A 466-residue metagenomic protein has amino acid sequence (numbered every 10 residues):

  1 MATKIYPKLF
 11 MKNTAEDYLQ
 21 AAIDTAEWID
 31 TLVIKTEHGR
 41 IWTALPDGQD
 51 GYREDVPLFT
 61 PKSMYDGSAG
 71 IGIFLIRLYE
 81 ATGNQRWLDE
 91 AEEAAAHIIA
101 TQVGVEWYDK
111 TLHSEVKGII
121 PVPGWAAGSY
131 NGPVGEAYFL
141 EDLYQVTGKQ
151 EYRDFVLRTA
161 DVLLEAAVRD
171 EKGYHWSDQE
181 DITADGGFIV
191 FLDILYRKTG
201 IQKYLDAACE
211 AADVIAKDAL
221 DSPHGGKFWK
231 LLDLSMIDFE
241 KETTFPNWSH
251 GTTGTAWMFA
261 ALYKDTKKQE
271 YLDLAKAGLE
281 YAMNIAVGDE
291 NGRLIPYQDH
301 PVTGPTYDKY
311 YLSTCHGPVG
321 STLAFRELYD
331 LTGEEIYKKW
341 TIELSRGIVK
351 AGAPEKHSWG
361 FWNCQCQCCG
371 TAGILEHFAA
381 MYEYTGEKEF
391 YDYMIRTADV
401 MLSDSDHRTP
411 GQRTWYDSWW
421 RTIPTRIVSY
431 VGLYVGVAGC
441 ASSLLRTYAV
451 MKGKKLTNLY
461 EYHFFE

Functional and structural regions predicted by a protein language model:
M1-E466: Glycan-recognition and catalytic cores of secretory/periplasmic carbohydrate-active enzymes
